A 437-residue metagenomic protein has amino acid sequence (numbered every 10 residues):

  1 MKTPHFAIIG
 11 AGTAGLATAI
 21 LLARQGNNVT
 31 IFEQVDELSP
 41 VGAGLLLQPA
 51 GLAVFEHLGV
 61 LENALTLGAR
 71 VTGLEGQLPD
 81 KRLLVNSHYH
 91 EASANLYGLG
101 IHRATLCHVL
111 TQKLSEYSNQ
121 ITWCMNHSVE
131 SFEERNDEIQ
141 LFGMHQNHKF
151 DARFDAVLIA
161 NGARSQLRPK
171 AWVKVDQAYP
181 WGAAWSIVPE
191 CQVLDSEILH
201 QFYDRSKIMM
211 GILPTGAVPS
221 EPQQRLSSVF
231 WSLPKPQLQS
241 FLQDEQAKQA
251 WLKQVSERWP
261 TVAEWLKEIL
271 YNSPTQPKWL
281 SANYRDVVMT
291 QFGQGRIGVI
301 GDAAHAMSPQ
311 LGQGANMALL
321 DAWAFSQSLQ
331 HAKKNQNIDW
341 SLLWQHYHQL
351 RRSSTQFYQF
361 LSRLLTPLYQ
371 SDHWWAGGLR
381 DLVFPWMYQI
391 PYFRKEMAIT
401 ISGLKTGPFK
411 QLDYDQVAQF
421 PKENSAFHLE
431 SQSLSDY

Functional and structural regions predicted by a protein language model:
K2-F6, A23, A50-A171, V175-I187 (+3 more regions): Conserved N-terminal helical subregion
H5, N28, L226: Residues at the starts of beta-strands that form the adenosine-phosphate
A11-R24, F32, L158, K278-W374 (+2 more regions): Conserved mid-domain beta->alpha element of the FAD-binding
A14, E37, R164: Conserved Rossmann-like nucleotide-cofactor binding loop
A23-A43: Glycine-rich FAD pyrophosphate-binding loop
D36-E56: Conserved N-terminal glycine-rich FAD pyrophosphate-binding loop of Rossmann-like flavoproteins
T111-E116, T122-L280: Conserved FAD-binding catalytic core of PHBH/FMO-like flavoproteins
